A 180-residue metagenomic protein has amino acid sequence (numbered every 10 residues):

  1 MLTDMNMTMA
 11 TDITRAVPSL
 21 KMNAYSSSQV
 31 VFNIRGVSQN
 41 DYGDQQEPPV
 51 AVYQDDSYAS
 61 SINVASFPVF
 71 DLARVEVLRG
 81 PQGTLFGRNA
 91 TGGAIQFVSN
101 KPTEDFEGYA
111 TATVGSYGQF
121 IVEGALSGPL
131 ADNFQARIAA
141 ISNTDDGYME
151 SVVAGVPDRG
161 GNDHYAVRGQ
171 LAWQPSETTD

Functional and structural regions predicted by a protein language model:
M1-M5, T11-V17, E177: N-terminal Sec signal peptide and the immediately downstream disordered periplasmic leader that contains the TonB box
L2, I13-T14, V75-G80, I95-F97 (+1 more regions): Non-catalytic regulatory/gating segments with a bias toward low-complexity or hydrophobic composition
T3-D4, L20-M22, N40-Y42, A59-S61 (+2 more regions): Short beta-strands and strand-coil junctions in structured, solvent-facing domains, enriched
T11-S57: Extracytoplasmic beta-strand/coil segments of soluble accessory domains associated with Gram-negative outer-membrane
S26, A131, Q174-S176: Residue-level recognition of beta-strand termini and adjacent short loop/turns
Y42-G43, P49-V50, D55-P81: Short acidic/polar hinge/loop motifs at secondary-structure boundaries that mediate gating or recognition
E47-P49, S61, F70-A73, T84-S151 (+2 more regions): Outer-membrane beta-barrel translocator/receptor signature
D56, G128, L171-W173: Residue-level signature of outer-membrane beta-barrel architecture
